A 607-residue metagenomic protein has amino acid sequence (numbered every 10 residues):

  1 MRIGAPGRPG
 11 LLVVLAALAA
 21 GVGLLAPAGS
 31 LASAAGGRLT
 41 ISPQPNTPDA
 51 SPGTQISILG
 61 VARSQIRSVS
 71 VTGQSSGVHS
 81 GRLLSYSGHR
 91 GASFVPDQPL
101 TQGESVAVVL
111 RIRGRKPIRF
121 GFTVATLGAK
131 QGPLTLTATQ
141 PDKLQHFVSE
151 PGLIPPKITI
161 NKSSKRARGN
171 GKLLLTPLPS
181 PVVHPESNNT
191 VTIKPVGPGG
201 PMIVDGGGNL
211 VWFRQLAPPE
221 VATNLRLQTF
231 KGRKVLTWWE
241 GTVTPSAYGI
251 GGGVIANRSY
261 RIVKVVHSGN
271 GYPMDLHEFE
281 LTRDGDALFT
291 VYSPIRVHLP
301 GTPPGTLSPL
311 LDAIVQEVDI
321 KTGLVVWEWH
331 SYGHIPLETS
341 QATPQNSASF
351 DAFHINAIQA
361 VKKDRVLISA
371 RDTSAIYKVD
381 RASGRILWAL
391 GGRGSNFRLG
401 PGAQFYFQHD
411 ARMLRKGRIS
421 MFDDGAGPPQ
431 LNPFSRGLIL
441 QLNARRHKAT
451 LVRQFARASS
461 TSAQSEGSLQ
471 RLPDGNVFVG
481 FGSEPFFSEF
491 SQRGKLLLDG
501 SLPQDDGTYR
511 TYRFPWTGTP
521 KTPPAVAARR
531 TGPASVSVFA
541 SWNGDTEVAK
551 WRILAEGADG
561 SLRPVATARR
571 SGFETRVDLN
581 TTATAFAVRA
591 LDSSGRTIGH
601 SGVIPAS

Functional and structural regions predicted by a protein language model:
M1-L15: Bacterial N-terminal signal peptides that target proteins for export
R8-L11, G29, P45: Intrinsically disordered, low-complexity segments enriched in proline/serine/threonine
V13-P27: Bacterial N-terminal signal peptides
P27-G29, S491: Intrinsically disordered, low-complexity terminal and linker regions enriched in polar/acidic and proline-rich content
L31-T135: Acidic, low-complexity Ser/Thr/Gly/Pro-rich repeat segments typical of extracellular/periplasmic and surface-exposed
A125-S607: Histidine-/acidic-rich catalytic cores in large beta-rich domains
